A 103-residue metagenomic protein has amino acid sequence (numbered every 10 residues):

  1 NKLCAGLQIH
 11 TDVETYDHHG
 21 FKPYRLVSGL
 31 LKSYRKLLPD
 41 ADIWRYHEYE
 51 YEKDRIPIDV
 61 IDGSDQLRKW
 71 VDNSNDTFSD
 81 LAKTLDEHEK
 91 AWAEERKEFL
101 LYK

Functional and structural regions predicted by a protein language model:
N1-A82: Conserved functional hotspot residues or short segments at active or partner-binding sites across diverse domains
E87-K103: Structural signal for terminal/edge beta-strands and the immediately following C-terminal loop/tail that closes
